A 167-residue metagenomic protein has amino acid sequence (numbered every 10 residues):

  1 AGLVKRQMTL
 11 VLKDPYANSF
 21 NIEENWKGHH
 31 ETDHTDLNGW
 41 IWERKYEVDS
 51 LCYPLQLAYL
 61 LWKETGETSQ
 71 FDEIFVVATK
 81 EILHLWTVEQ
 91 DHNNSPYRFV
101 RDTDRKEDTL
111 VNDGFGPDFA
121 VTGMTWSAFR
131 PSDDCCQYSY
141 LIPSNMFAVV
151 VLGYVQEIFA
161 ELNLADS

Functional and structural regions predicted by a protein language model:
A1-R105: Aromatic-rich carbohydrate-recognition surfaces in CAZymes
D14-S19, T87-D104, Q137-Y140, F147-S167: Catalytic cores of carbohydrate-active enzymes
W26-K45, K106-Y140: Acidic/His metal-coordination segments adjacent to aromatic residues that form catalytic metal sites in metalloenzymes
Y46, S50, F71-A78, P117 (+2 more regions): Short, contiguous, pocket-lining structural segments that sit at or immediately flank catalytic/ligand-binding sites
